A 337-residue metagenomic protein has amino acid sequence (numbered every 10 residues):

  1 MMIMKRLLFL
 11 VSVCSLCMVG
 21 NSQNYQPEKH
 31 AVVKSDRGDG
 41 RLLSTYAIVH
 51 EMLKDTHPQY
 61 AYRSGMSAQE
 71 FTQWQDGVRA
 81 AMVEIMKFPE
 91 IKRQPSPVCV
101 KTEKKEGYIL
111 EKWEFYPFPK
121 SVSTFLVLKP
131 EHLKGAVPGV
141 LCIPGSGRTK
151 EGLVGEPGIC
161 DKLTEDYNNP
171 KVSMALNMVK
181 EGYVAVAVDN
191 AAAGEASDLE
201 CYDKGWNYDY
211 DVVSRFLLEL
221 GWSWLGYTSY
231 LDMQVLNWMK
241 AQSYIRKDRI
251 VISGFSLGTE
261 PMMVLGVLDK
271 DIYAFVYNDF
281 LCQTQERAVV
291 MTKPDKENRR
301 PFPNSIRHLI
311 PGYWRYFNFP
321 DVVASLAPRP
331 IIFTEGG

Functional and structural regions predicted by a protein language model:
M1-E28, V32-D36: Bacterial Sec-dependent N-terminal signal peptides
H50-V127: Non-catalytic accessory segments flanking enzyme active sites
T102-C160: Glycine-rich active-site/cofactor-binding loop and its immediate structural neighborhood
G135-A136, C142-M233, K240-A241, A288-V289: Cap/lid segment of the alpha/beta-hydrolase catalytic domain
V212, L218-E219, Y273-V323, P328: Mobile cap/lid helix-loop segments that gate and shape the active-site cleft of serine hydrolases
Y244-S256: Alpha/beta-hydrolase fold nucleophile elbow
G254-V264: Glycine-rich nucleophile elbow surrounding the catalytic serine of serine-hydrolase chemistry
A327-G337: Conserved strand-to-loop "acid loop" that flanks and positions the catalytic carboxylate
